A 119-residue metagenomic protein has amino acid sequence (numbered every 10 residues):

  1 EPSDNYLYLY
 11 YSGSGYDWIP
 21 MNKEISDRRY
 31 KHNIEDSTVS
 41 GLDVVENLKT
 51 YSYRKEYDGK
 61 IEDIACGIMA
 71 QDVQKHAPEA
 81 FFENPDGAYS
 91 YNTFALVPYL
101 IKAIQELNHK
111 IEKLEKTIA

Functional and structural regions predicted by a protein language model:
E1-R28, N47: Trimeric beta-solenoid/beta-helix "fiber body" segments of extracellular/virion adhesins and depolymerases
S26-D36, Y51-I64: Active-site-adjacent substrate-recognition loops and nearby beta-strands within hydrolase catalytic domains
S26-N33, E79-A119: C-terminal intramolecular chaperone/auto-processing assembly modules
G41-S52: Acidic, glycine-rich loop-and-strand cores that form catalytic or ligand-binding grooves in diverse globular domains
D43, C66-G67: Residues that recognize and position ribonucleotide moieties
N47, A70-F82: Glycine-rich, acidic and aromatic/proline-enriched surface loops and short helix-turn segments that act as binding
G67-I68, P98: Short aromatic/basic micro-patch
